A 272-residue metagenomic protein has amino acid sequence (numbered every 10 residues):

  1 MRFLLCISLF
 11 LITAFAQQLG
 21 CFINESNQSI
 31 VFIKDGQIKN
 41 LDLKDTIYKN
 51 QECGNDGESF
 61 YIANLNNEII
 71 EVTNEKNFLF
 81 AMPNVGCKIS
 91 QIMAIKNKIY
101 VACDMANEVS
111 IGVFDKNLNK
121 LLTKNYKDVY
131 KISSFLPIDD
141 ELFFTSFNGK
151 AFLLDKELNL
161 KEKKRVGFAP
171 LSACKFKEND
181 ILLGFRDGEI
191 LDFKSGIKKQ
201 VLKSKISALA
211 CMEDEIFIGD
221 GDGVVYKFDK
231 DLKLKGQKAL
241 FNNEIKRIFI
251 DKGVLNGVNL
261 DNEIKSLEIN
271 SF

Functional and structural regions predicted by a protein language model:
F3-A14: Sec-dependent N-terminal signal peptides
Q18-N27, I47-G57, G86-A94, V129-P137 (+3 more regions): Repeated scaffold domains used in trafficking and secretory/extracellular systems, primarily beta-propellers
G20, K39-Y48, N77-P83, N119-Y126 (+3 more regions): A short beta-strand motif characteristic of beta-propeller blades
G20-I23, S29-I33, S59-N64, K98-C103 (+4 more regions): Short beta-strand elements that form the blades of beta-propeller/WD-repeat-like and other beta-sheet-rich scaffold
Q28, G36-Q37, L65-I69, A106-V109 (+4 more regions): Loop/turn residues immediately N-terminal
G36, T73-K76, D115-N119, D155-N159 (+3 more regions): Short loop/turn segments that connect beta-strands within beta-propeller blades
K150-F152, N159-G221: Eukaryotic tandem repeat interaction scaffolds
I245-F272: Blade-level signature of beta-propeller repeat domains, shared across WD40, Kelch, NHL, RCC1 and BNR/Asp-box propellers
